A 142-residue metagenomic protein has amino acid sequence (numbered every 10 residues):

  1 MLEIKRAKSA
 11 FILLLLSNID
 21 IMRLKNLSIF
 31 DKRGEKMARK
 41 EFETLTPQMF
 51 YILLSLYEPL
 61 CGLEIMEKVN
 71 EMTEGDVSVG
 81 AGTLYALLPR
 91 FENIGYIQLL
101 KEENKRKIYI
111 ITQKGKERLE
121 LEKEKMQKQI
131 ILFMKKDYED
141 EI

Functional and structural regions predicted by a protein language model:
M1-R39: Short, intrinsically disordered or compositionally biased N-terminal tails of bacterial proteins
L24-N26, E120-I142: Amphipathic alpha-helical dimerization/coiled-coil segments that flank or bridge DNA-binding/regulatory modules
R39-T83: N-terminal helix-turn-helix DNA-binding core of bacterial DNA-binding proteins
E64, E92, E122: Acidic-residue sensor for enzyme active/binding pockets
T83-L84, G115: Helical "lid/switch" subdomain of P-loop NTPase nucleotide-binding domains
Y85-R90: Short, hydrophobic-biased segments on the C-terminal half of alpha helices that form "recognition helices"
E92-N104, I108-I110: Beta-hairpin "wing" of winged helix-turn-helix
N104-K123: Basic, amphipathic "hinge/linker" alpha-helix immediately C-terminal to the N-terminal HTH DNA-binding motif
